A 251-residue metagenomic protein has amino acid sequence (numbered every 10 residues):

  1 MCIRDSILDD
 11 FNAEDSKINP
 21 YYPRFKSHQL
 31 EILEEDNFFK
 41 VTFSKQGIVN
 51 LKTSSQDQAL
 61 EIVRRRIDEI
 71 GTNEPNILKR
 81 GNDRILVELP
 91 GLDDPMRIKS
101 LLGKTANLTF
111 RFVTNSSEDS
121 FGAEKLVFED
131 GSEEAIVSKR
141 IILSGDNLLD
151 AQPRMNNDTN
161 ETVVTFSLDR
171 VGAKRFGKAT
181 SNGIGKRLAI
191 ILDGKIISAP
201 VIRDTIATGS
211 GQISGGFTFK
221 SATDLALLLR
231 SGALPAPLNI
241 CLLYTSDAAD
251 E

Functional and structural regions predicted by a protein language model:
M1-S6, Y244-E251: Conserved small/polar residues in nucleotide/adenosyl-binding loops
R4-I202, A207: Non-transmembrane, solvent-exposed regions of membrane trafficking/translocation machinery
P90, P235, D247-A249: Proline-centered helix-kink/hinge sites
L92, S210, A233: Gly/Ser/Thr-rich helix-start
S120-K125, G215, G232, S246: Glycine-centered small-residue hotspots that permit tight backbone geometry or close packing
I213-L243: Extended, hydrophilic extramembrane loops/domains of integral membrane proteins
